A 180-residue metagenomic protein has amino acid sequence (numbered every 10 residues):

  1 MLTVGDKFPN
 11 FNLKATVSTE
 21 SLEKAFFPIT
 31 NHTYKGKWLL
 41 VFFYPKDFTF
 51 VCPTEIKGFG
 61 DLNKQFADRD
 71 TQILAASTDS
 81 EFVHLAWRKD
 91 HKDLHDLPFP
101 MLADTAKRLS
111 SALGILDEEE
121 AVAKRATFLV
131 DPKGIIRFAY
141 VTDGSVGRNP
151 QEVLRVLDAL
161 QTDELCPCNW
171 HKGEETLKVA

Functional and structural regions predicted by a protein language model:
M1-A180: Chalcogenol-based redox active-site neighborhoods
